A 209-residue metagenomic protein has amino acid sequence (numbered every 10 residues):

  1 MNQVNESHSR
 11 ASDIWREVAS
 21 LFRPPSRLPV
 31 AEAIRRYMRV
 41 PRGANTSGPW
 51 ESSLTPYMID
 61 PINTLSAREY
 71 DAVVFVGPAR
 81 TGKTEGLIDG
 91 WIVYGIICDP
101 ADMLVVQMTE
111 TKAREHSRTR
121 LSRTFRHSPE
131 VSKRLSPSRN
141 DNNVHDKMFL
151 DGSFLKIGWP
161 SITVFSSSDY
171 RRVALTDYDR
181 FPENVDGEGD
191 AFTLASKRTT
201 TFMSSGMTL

Functional and structural regions predicted by a protein language model:
N2-L209: Phosphate/NTP-binding elements of NTP-utilizing enzymes
